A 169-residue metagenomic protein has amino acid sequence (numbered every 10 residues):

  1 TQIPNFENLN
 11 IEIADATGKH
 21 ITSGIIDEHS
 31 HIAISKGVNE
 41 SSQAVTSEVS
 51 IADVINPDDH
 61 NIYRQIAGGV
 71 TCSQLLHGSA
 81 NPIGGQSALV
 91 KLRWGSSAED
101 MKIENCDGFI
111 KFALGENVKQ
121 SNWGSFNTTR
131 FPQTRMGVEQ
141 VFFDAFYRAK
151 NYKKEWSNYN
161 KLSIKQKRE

Functional and structural regions predicted by a protein language model:
T1-T22: Histidine-rich, glycine-flanked metal-binding segment
L9, I13, N61, L75-G78: Short beta-alpha junctions and helix-cap segments that line functional grooves
G18, H29, Q65: Divalent metal-coordination and catalytic microenvironments
I26-S35: Histidine-centered catalytic micro-motifs
S35-S42, E116-V118, N122: N-terminal small/glycine-rich loop or linker at the start of catalytic domains across soluble metabolic enzymes
E40-Y63: Proteins synthesized as precursors that undergo proteolytic processing into mature forms
I66-E169: Polyanionic/metal-chelating signatures
